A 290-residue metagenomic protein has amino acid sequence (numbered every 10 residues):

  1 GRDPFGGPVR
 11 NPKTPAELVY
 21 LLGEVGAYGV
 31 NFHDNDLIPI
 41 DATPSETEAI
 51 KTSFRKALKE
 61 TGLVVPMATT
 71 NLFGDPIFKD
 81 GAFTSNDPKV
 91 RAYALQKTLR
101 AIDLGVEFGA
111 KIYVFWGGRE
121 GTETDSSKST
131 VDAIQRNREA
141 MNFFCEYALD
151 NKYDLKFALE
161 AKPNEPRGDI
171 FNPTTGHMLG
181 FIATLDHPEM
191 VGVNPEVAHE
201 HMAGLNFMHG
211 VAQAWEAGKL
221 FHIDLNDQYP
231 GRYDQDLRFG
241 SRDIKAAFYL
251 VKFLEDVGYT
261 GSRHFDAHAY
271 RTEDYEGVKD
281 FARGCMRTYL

Functional and structural regions predicted by a protein language model:
G1-E107, I112, N142, M286-L290: N-terminal pre-domain/capping segments
G1-F5, V9-G26, S126, N142-Y147 (+2 more regions): Histidine-acidic metal/acid-base catalytic patches
F5, D80-R91, E123-Q135, R167-D169 (+1 more regions): Glycine-rich tight-turn/loop motif centered on a GG-T
V30-N31, P66, Y113, F157 (+2 more regions): Hydrophobic residues within beta-strands of alpha/beta enzymes
D34-D36, T69-G74, G117-G121, A161-E165 (+3 more regions): Active-site-proximal loop/turn and secondary-structure-junction residues that shape catalytic pockets, frequently
P44-S45, V131-I134, V278-F281: Aromatic- and acidic-residue-enriched segments that line the glycan-binding/catalytic groove of carbohydrate-active
I102-S127, N151-N164: Active-site groove signature of glycoside hydrolases
E139, F143, A158-E160: Active-site cradle of extracellular carbohydrate-active enzymes
